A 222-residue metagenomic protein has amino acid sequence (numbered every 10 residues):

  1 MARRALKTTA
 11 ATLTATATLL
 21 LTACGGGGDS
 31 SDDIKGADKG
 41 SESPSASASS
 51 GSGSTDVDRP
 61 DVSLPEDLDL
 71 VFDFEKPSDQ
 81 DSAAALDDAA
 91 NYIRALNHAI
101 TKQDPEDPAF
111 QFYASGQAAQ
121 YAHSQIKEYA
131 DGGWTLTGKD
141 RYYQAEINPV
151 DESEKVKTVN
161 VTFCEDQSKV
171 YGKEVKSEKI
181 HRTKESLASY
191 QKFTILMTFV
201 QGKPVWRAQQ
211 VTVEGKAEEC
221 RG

Functional and structural regions predicted by a protein language model:
M1-L13: Bacterial N-terminal signal peptides that target proteins for export
L20-A23: C-terminal motif of bacterial Sec signal peptides marking the signal peptidase cleavage site
G25-G28: Bacterial signal peptide processing site
S30-S43: Extracytoplasmic/lumenal low-complexity Ser/Thr/Pro-rich segments of cell-envelope proteins
G40-D69: Acidic, low-complexity proline/glycine-rich segments
P60-G138: Core segments of small alpha/beta cavity-forming domains
E106, Q111-R221: Structured, amphipathic secondary-structure segments that form assembly/contact surfaces in multi-subunit
